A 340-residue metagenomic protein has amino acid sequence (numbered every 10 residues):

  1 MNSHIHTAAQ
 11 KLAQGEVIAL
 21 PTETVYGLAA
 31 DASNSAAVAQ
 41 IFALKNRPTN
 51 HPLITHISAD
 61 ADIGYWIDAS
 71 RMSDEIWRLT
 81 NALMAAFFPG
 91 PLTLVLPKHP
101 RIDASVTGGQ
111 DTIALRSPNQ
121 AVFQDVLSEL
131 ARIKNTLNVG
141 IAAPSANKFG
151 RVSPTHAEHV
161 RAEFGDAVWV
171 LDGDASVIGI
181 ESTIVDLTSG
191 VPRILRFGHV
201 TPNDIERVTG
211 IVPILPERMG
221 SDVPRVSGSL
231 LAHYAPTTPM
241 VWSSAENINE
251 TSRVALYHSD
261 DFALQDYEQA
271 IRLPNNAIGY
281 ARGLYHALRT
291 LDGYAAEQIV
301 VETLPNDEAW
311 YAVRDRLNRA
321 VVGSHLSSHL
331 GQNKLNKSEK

Functional and structural regions predicted by a protein language model:
M1-K340: Active-site-adjacent structural elements in enzyme catalytic cores
